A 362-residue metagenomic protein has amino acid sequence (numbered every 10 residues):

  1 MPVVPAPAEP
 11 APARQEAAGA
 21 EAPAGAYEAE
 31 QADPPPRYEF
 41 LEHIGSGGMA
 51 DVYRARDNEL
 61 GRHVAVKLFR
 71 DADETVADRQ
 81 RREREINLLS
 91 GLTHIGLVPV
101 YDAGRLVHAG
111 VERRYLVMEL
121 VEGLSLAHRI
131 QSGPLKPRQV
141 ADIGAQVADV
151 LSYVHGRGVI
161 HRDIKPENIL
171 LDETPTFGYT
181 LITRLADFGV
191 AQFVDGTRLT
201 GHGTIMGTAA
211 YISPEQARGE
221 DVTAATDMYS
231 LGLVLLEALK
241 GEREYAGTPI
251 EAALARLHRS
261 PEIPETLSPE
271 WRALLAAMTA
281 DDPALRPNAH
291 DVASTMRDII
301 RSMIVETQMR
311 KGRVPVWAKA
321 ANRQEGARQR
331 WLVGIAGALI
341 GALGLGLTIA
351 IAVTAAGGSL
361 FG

Functional and structural regions predicted by a protein language model:
M1-A26, R313-G362: C-terminal or otherwise distal, non-catalytic regulatory regions appended to signaling enzyme catalytic cores
L41-G48, V52: Protein kinase glycine-rich loop
R70-L92: AlphaC helix of the eukaryotic protein kinase fold
A103-L106: Activation-segment/catalytic-loop signature of the eukaryotic protein kinase fold
A109-S125, R129, G133: Conserved short submotifs of the Hanks-type protein kinase catalytic core that shape the nucleotide-binding pocket
I143-G144: Activation segment signature within eukaryotic-like protein kinase domains
V147-V159: Protein kinase catalytic-loop region centered on the HRD/HxD motif
D227: Conserved catalytic-loop aspartate of Hanks-type protein kinases
